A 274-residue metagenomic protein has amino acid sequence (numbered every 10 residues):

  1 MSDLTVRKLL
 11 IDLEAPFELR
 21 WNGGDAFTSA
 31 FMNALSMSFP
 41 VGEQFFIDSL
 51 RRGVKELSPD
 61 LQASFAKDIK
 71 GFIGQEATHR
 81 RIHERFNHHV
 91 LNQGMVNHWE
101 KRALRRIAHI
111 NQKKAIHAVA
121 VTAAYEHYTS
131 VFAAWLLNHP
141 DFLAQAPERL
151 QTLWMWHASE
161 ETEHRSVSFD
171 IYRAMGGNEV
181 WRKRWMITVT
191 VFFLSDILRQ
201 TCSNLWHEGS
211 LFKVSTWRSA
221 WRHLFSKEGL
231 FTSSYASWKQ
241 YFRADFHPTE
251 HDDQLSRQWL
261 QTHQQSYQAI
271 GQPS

Functional and structural regions predicted by a protein language model:
M1-S274: Non-heme di-metal
